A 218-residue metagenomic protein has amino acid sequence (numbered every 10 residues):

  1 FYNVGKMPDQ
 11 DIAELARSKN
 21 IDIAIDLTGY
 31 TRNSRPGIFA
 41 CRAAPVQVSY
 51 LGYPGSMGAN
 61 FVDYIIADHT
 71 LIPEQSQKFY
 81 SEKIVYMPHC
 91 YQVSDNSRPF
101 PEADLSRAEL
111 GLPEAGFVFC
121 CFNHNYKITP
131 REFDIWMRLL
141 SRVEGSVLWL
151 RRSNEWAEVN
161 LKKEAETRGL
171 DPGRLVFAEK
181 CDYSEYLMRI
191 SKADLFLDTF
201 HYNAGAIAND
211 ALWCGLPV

Functional and structural regions predicted by a protein language model:
F1-F61, H69-Q77, W149-V218: Conserved nucleotide-cofactor-binding alpha/beta core module
V46, D63, K83, A115-V118: A generic secondary-structure signal marking the coil-to-beta-strand transition
D63-Q75, Y80-D95: Donor nucleotide-sugar binding/catalytic pocket of nucleotide-sugar-dependent glycosyltransferases
H89-D182, R189: Conserved catalytic-core segment of nucleotide-activated headgroup transferases in glycan assembly
